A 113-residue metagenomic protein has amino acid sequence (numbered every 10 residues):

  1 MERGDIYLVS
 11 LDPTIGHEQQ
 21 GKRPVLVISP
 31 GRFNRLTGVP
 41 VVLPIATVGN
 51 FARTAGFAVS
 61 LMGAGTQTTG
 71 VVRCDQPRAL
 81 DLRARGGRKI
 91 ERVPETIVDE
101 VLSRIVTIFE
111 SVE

Functional and structural regions predicted by a protein language model:
M1-E113: Conserved functional hotspots at enzyme active or ligand-binding sites that engage polyanionic ligands
